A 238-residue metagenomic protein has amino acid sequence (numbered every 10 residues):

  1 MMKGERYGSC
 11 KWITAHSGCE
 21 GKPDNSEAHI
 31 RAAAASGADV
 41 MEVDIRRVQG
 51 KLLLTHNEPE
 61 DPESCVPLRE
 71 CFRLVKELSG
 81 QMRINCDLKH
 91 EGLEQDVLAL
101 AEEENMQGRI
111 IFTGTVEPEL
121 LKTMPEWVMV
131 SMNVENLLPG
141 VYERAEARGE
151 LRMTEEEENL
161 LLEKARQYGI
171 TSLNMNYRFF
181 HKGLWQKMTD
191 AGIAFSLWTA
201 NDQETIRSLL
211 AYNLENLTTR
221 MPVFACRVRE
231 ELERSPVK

Functional and structural regions predicted by a protein language model:
M1-K238: Phosphate-group recognition and catalysis centered on beta-loop-alpha active-site segments
